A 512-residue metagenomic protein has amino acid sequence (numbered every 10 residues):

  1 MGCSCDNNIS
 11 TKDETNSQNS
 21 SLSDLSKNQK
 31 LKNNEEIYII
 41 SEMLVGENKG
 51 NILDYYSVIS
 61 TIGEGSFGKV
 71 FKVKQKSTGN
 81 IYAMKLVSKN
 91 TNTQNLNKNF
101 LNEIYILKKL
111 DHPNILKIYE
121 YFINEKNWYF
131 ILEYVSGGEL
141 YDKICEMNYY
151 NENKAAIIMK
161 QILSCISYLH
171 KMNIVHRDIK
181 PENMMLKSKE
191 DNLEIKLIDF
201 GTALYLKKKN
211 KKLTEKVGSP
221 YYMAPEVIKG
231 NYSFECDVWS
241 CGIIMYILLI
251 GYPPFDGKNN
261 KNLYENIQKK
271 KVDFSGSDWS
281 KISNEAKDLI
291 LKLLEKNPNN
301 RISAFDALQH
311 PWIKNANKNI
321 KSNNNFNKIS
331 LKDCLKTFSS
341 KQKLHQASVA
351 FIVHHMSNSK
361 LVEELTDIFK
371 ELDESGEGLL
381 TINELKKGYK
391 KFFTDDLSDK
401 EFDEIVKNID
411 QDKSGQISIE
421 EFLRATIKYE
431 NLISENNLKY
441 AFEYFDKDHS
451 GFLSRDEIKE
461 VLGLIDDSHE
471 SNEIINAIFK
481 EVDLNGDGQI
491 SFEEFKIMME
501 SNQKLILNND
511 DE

Functional and structural regions predicted by a protein language model:
K69: Conserved N-lobe ATP-binding subsite of Hanks-type protein kinase domains, especially the beta3 VAIK lysine
F100, I104-Y105: Regulatory alphaC helix of protein kinase catalytic domains
E120-Y121: A short, aromatic-enriched beta-strand patch in the conserved N-lobe beta-sheet of the protein kinase catalytic domain
K126-E139, K143: Conserved short submotifs of the Hanks-type protein kinase catalytic core that shape the nucleotide-binding pocket
I158-M159: Activation segment signature within eukaryotic-like protein kinase domains
V349-A350, L379-D395, S418-Y429, S454-D466 (+1 more regions): Amphipathic regulatory helices of Ca2+-sensor modules
